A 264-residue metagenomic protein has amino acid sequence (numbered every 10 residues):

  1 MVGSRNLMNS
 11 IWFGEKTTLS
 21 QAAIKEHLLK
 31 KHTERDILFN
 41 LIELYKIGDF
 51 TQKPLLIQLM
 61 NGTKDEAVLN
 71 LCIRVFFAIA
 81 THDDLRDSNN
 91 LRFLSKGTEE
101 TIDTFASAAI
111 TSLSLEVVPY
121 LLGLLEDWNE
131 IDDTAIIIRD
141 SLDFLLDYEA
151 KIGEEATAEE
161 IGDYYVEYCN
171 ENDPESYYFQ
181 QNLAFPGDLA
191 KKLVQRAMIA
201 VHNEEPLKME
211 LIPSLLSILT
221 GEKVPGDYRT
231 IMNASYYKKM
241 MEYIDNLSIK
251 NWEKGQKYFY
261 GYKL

Functional and structural regions predicted by a protein language model:
M1-F39: N-terminal "cap/leader" segments of large eukaryotic alpha-helical scaffolds
M1-K16, D65-V68, N90-L264: Long, helix-rich interaction regions
F13-E15, Y45-T51, D83-D84: Helix-turn-helix repeat elements of alpha-solenoid scaffolds
S20-Q21, F50-K53, R86-S88, V118 (+1 more regions): Core helices of alpha-solenoid repeat scaffolds
A22-K25, L29, P54-I57, N61 (+2 more regions): Amphipathic, non-transmembrane alpha-helical secondary structure
R35-Y45, L55-L59, E66-A78, S107: Non-membrane alpha-helical segments in proteins
L71-R74, D84, G97: Short N-terminal edge-element motif at the start of the domain
